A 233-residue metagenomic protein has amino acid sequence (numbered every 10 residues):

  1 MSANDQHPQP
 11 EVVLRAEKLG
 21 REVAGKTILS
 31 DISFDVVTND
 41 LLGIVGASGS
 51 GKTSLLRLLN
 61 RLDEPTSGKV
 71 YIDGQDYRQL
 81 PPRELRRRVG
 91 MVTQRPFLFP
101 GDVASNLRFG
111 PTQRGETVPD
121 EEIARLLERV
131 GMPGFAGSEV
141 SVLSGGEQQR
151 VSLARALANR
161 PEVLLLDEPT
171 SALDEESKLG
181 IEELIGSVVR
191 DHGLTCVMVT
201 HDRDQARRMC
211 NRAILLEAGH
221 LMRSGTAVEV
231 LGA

Functional and structural regions predicted by a protein language model:
N60: Helix-to-loop junction immediately C-terminal to a conserved catalytic motif
L80, S105-D120, R129: ABC-type ATPase nucleotide-binding domains, specifically the catalytic core motifs of the NBD
V118-F135, G186: Conserved ABC ATPase "signature" region
E139-L143, E147: Conserved ABC ATPase signature
R160: Conserved catalytic motifs of ABC-family nucleotide-binding domains
L164-D167: Catalytic Walker B motif of ABC-type/P-loop ATPase nucleotide-binding domains
E175-S177: Helix N-cap at the start of a conserved alpha-helix in ABC-type nucleotide-binding domains
